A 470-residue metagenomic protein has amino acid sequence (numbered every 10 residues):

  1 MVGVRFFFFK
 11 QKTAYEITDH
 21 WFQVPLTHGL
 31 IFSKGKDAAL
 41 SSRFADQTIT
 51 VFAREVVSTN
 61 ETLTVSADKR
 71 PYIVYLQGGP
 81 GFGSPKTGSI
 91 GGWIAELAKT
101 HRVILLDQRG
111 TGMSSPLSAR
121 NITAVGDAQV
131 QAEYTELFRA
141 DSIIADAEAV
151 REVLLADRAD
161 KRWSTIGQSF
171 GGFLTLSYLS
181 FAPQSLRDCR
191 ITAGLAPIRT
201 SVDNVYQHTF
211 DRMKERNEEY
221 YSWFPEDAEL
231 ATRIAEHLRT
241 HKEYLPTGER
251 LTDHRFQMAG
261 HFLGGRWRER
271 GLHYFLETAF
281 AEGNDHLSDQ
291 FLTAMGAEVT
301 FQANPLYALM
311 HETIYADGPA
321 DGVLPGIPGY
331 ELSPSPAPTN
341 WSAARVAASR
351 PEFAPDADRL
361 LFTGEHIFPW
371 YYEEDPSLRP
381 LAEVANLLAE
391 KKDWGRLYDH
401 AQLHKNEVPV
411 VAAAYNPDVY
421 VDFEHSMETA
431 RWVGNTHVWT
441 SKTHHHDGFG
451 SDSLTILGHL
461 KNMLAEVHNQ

Functional and structural regions predicted by a protein language model:
M1-D19: Positively charged, low-complexity/disordered segments
R5-K10, P338-W341, M463: Aromatic-residue hotspot detector
Q23-T247, W370-L388, K392-L403, V408 (+2 more regions): Gly/Pro-rich cap/lid or specificity-loop segments adjacent to the active site
Y244-A389: Alpha/beta-hydrolase fold active-site neighborhood
A412-P417: Conserved strand-to-loop "acid loop" that flanks and positions the catalytic carboxylate
V433-G434: C-terminal structured domains
